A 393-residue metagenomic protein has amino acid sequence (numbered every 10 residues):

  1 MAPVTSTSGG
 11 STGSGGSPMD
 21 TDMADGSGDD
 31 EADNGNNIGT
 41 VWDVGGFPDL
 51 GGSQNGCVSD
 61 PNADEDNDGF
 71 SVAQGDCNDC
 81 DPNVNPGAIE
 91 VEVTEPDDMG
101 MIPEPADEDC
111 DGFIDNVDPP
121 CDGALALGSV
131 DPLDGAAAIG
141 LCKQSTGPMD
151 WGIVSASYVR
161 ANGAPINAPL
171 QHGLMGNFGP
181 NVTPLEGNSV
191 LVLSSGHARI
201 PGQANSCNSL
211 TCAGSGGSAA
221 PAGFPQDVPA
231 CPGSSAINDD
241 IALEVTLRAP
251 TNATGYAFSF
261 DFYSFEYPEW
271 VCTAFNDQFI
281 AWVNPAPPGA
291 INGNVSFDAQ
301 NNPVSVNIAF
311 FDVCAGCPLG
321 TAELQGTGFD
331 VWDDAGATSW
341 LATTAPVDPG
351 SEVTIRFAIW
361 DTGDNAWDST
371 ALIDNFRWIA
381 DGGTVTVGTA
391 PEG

Functional and structural regions predicted by a protein language model:
V4-S6, M19, M23, D30-A124: Membrane-associated feature with strongest affinity for ZDHHC
T5-S14: Extracellular mucin-like PTS domains
G15-G16, G28: Intrinsically disordered, low-complexity, charged terminal extensions of DNA damage-control enzymes
T21, S27, L191-L193: Short, hydrophobic/proline-enriched secondary-structure or compact coil segments at domain edges
P119-G393: Aromatic (Trp/Tyr/Phe) and Gly/Pro-enriched flexible surface segments
